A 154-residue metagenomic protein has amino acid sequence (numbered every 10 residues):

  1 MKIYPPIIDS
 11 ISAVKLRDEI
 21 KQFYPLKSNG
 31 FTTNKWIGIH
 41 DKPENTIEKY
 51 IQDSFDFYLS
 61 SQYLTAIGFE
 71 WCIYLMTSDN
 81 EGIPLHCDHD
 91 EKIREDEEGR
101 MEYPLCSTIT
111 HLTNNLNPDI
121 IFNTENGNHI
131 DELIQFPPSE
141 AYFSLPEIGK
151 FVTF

Functional and structural regions predicted by a protein language model:
M1-C72, D79-I83: Non-heme Fe(II)/2-oxoglutarate
I67-E70, L75-F154: Catalytic core of non-heme Fe(II) oxygenases with the double-stranded beta-helix
